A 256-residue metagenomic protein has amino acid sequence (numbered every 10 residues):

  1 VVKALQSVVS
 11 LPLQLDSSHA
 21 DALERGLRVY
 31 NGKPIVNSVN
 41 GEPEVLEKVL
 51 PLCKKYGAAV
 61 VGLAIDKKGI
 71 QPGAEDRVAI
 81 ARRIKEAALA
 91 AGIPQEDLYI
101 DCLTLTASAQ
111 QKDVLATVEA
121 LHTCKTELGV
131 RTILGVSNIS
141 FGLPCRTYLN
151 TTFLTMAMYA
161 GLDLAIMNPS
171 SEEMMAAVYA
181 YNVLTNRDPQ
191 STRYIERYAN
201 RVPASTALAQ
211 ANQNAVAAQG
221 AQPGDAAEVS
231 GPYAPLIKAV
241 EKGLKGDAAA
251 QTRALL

Functional and structural regions predicted by a protein language model:
V1-S10, A20-D97, L105-I133, S137-L256: ATP-dependent carboxylate/acyl-activation modules
Q14-D16: Signature of multi-pass transmembrane helix bundles
